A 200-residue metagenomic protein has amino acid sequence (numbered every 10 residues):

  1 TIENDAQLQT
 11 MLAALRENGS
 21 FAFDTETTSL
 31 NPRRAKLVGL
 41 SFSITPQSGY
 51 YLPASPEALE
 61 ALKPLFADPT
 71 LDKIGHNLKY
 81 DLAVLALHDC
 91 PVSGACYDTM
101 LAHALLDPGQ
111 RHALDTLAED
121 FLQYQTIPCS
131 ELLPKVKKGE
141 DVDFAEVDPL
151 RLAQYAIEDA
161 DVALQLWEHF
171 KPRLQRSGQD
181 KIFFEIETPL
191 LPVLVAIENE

Functional and structural regions predicted by a protein language model:
T1-E3, N31-R176, F183-L194: Active-site-proximal helix-loop-helix substrate-binding element of RNase H-like nuclease domains
T1-S20: N- or domain-start disorder-to-order transition segments that initiate the globular core
A6-Q9, T25, A58-A61: Short alpha-helical segments and helix-capping/turn motifs at coil-helix boundaries
R16, S20-R33: Short acidic, Gly/Ser-rich segments with clustered Asp/Glu that frequently serve as metal-coordination loops in enzyme
I197-N199: Non-catalytic interaction-recognition regions
